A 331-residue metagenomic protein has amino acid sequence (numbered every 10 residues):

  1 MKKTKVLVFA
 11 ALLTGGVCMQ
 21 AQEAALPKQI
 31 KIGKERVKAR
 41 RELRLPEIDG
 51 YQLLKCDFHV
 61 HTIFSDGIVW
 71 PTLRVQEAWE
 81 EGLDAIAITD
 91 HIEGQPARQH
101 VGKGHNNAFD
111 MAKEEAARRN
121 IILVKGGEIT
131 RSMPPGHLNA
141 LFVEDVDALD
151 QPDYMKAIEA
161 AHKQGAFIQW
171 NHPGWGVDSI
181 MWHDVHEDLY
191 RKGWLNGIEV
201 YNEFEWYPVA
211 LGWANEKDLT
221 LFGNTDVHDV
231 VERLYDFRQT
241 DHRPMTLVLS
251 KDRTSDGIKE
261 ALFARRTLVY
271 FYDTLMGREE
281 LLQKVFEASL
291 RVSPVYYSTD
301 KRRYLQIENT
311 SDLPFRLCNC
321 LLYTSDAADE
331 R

Functional and structural regions predicted by a protein language model:
M1-L7: Bacterial N-terminal signal peptides that target proteins for export
A11-M19: Hydrophobic h-region of N-terminal signal peptides that target proteins for export in Gram-negative bacteria
G33-G165, N171, I180, G193 (+2 more regions): A metal-dependent hydrolase metal-coordination microenvironment
V185-E205, M245-S250, S255-D256: Structural recognition of alpha->loop->beta junctions
L219-Y235: Short acidic/histidine-rich active-site segments
R238-F286: Catalytic cores of secreted or luminal carbohydrate-active enzymes
V269-T310: Surface beta-strand/loop "capping" patches
Y323-E330: Conserved small/polar residues in nucleotide/adenosyl-binding loops
